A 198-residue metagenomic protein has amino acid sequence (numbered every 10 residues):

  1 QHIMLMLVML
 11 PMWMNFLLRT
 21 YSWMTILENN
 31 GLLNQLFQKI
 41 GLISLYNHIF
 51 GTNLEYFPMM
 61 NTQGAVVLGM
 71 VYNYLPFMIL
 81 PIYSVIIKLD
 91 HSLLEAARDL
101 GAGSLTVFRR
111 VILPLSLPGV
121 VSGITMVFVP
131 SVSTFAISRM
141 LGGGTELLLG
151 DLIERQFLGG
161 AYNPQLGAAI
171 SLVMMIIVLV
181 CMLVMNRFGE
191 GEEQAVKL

Functional and structural regions predicted by a protein language model:
Q1-I26, L94-E95, F108-R109, L113 (+1 more regions): Cytoplasmic-entry segments and transmembrane alpha-helices of multi-pass inner-membrane transporters
Q1-M4, T62, S92, S104 (+2 more regions): Membrane-helix interface segments
L7, V71, I124, F128 (+2 more regions): Generic alpha-helical transmembrane segments of integral inner-membrane proteins, especially permease/transport modules
L10, Y72, F77-S92, R98 (+1 more regions): Transmembrane alpha-helices
M12, M70, L115, G144 (+1 more regions): Residue-level recognition of pore/gate-forming positions within transmembrane alpha-helices of multi-pass
T20-V71, L105, L141-T145: Membrane-interfacial helix termini and adjacent extracytoplasmic/periplasmic loops of multi-pass transporters
Y83-L94, R98, A168-L198: C-terminal transmembrane helix and the adjacent membrane-cytosol boundary/short C-terminal tail of inner/organellar
R139-E190: Interhelical loop and adjacent transmembrane-helix boundary motif in polytopic membrane transport permeases
